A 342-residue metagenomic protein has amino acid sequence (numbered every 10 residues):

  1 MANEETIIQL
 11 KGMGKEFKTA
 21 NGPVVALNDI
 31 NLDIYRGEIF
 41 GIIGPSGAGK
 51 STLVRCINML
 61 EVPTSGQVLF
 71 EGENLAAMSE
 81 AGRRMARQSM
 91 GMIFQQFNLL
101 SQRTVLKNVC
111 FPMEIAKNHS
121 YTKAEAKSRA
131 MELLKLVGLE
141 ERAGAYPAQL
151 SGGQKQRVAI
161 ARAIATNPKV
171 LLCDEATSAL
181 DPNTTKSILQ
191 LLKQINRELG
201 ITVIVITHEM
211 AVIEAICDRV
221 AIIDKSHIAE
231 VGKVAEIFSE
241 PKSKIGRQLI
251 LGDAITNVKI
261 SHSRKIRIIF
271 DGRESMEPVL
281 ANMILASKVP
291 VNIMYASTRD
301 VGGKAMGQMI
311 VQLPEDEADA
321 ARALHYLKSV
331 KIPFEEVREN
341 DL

Functional and structural regions predicted by a protein language model:
N21, L75-G91, I115, K123 (+1 more regions): ABC ATPase NBD coupling module
I43-P45: The feature captures the beta-strand-to-loop junction immediately N-terminal to the Walker
N58: Helix-to-loop junction immediately C-terminal to a conserved catalytic motif
G66-N74: Conserved ABC transporter NBD signature motif
E73-N74, C110, E114-K117, T122-E141: Conserved ABC ATPase "signature" region
A145-A148, T166, C173: Conserved signature/switch motifs of ABC ATPase nucleotide-binding domains
V231-G232, E240: ABC ATPase "signature
